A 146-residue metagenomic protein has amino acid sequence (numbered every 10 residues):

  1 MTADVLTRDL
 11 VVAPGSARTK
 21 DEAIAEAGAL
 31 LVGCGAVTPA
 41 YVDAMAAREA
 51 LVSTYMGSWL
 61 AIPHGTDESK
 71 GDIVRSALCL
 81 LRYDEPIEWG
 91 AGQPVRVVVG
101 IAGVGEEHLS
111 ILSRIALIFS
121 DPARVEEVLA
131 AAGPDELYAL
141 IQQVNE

Functional and structural regions predicted by a protein language model:
M1-E146: Cytosolic covalent-transfer regions centered on His/Cys nucleophiles that carry phosphoryl or persulfide groups
